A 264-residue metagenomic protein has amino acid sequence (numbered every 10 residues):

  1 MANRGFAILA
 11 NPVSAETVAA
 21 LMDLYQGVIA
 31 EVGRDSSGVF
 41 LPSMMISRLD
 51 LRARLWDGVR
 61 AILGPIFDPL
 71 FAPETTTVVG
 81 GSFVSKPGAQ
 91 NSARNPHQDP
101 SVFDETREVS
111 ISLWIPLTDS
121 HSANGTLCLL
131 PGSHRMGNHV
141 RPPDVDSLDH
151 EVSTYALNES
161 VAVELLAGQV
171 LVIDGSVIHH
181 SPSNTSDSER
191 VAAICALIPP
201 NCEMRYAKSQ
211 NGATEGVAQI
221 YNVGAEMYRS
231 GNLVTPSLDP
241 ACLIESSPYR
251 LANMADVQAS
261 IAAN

Functional and structural regions predicted by a protein language model:
A2-P96, S101-E105, K208: Non-heme Fe(II)-dependent double-stranded beta-helix
E31, V177, P182-N264: Non-heme Fe(II)/2-oxoglutarate
S82, Q98, I115-D119, P131 (+1 more regions): Short, structured patches in soluble enzyme cores that scaffold and shape functional sites
H97-Q98, V145-L157, E189, A207-G216: Short, surface-exposed loop/helix-turn segments at secondary-structure junctions that function as lids/hinges flanking
Q98-S110, N158-E159, L165, S188-E189: A short beta-loop-beta micro-motif enriched in histidine and acidic residues
D104-S122, E164, V172, A196-P200: Short, conserved beta-strand element in jelly-roll/cupin
S112, L127, V170, S188-A192: Structural motif
S120-P182: Double-stranded beta-helix
